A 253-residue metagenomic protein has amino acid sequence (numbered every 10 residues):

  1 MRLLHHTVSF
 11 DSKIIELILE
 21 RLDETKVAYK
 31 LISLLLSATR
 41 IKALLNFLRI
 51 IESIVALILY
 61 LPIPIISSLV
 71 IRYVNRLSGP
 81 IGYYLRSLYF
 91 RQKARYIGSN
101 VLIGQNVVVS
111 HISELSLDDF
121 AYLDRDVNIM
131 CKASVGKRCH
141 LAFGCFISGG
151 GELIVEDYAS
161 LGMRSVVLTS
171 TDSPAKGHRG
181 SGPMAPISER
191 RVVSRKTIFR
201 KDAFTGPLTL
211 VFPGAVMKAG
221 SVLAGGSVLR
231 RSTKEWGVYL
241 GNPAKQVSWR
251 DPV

Functional and structural regions predicted by a protein language model:
M1-N100, Y158, R164-S165, T171-G182 (+5 more regions): Terminal amphipathic alpha-helical/low-complexity segments used for targeting or macromolecular assembly
I103-Q105: Short linear loop/turn motifs
V107-L117, Y122-A215, N242-P243, S248-D251: Flexible, glycine/small-residue-enriched loop-and-beta-strand segment within the central core of proteins
L153, S227, E235-G237, K245: Glycine-centered loop/turn positions within well-structured domains that cap or flank conserved ligand/cofactor-binding
V216, K234: Residue-level recognition of oxygen-bearing side chains
R231: Short helix N-cap motif at coil->helix boundaries in the Bergerat
